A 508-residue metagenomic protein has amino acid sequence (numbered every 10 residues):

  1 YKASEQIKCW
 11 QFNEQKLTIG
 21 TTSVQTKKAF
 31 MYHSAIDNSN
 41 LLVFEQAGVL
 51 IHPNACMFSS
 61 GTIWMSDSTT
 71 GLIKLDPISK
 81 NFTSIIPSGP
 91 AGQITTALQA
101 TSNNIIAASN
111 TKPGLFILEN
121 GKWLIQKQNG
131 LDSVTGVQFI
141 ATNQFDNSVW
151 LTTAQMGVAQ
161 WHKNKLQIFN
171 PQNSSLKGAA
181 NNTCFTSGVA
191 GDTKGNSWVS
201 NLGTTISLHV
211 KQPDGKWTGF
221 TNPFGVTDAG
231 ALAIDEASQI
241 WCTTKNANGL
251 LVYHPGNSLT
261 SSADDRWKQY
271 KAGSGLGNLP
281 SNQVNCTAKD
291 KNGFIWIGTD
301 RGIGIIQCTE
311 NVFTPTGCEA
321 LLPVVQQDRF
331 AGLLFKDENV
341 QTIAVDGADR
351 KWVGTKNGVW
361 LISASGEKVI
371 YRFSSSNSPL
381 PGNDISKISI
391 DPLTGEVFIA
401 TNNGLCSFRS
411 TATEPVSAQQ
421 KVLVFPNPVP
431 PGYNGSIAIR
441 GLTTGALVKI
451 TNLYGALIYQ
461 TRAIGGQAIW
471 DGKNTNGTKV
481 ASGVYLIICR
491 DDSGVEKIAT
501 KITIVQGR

Functional and structural regions predicted by a protein language model:
Y1-V422, L457, I488: Carboxylate-rich, polar loop motifs that coordinate divalent cations or form catalytic acidic clusters
T70, G435-I437, A468, G483 (+1 more regions): Extracytoplasmic/periplasmic beta-strand context in beta-sandwich domains, especially the cupredoxin/COX2 CuA-binding
N402, R440-L442, R490: Residue-level recognition of strand-loop junctions within catalytic nucleotide-signaling folds
S417-K449, Q467-W470: Glycine-centered coil/turn sites that cap beta-strands in beta-rich domains
L447-I458, Y485: Short, glycine-anchored, charge-dense loop/turn motifs used at functional sites
L457-V480, D491-V495: Glycine-centered tight-turn motifs at strand-turn-strand junctions
L486-R508: C-terminal tail/sorting-segment detector
